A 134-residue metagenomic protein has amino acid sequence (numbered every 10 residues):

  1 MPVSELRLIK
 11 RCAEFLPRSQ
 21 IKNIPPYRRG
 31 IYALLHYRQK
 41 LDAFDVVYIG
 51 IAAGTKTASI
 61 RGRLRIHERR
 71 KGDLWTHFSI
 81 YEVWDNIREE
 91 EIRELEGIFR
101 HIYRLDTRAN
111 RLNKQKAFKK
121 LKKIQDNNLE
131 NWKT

Functional and structural regions predicted by a protein language model:
M1-V47, I51-T134: Boundary/linker segments flanking structured domains
